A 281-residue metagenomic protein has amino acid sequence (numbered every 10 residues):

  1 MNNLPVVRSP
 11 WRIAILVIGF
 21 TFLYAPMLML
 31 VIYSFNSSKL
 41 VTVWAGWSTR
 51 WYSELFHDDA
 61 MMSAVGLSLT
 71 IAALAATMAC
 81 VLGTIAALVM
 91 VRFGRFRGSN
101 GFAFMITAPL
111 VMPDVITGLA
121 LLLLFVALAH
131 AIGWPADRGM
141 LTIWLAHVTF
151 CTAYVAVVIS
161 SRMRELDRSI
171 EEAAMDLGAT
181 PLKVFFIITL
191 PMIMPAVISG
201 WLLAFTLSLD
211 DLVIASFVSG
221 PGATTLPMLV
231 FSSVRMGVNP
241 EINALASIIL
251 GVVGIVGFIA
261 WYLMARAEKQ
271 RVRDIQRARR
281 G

Functional and structural regions predicted by a protein language model:
M1-M29, F102: N-terminal signal-anchor/first transmembrane alpha helix
N2-A14, M90, G94-G98, S160-M175 (+3 more regions): C-terminal transmembrane helix and the adjacent membrane-cytosol boundary/short C-terminal tail of inner/organellar
N2-R8, K39, Y52-M61, L209-Y262 (+1 more regions): Interhelical loop and adjacent transmembrane-helix boundary motif in polytopic membrane transport permeases
A14-I15, F20-M27, V155-D167, A179-D210: Transmembrane alpha-helices
F20, S63-T70, L124-T152, A196 (+1 more regions): Loop-to-helix entry region at the N-terminal start of transmembrane alpha-helices in multi-pass membrane transporters
A25-L28, I32, V81-I85, L119 (+6 more regions): Membrane-embedded alpha-helices of multi-pass transport/permease systems
F35, D59-M90: Transmembrane alpha-helix signature in integral membrane proteins
L40-A45, T49, E54, V115-V148 (+2 more regions): Membrane-interfacial helix termini and adjacent extracytoplasmic/periplasmic loops of multi-pass transporters
